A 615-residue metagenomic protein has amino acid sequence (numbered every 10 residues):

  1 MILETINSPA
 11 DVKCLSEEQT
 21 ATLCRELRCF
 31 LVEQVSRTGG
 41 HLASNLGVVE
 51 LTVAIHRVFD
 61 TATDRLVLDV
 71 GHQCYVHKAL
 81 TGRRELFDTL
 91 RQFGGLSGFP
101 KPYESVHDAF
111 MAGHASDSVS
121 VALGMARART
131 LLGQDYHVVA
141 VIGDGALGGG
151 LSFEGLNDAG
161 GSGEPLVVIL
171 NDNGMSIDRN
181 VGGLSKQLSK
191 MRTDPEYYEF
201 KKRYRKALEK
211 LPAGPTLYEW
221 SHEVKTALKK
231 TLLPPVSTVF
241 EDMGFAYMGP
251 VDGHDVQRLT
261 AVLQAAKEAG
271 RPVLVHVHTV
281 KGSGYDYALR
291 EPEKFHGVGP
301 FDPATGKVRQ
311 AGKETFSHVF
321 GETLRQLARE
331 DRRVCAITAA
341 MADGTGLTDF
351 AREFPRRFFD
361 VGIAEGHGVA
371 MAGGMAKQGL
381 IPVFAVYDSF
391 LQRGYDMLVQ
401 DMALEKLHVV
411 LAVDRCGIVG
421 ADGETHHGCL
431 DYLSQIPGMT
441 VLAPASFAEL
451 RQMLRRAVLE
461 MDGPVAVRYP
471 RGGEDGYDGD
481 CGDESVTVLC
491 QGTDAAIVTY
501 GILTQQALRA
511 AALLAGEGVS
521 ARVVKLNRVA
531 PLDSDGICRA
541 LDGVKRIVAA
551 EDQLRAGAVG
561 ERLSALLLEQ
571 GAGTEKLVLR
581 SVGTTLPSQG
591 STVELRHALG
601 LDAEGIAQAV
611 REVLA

Functional and structural regions predicted by a protein language model:
M1-L80, E241-F245, D252-V256, V273-H276: N-terminal amphipathic, basic-rich helices that act as targeting or association modules
C14, N173-F320: Long, well-ordered, tryptophan-enriched scaffold segments
H41-S162, F316, R333-V334, T338-A339 (+1 more regions): Cofactor-binding active-site loop characterized by glycine-rich and histidine/acidic residues
R65, R271, T279-L391, M397-L407 (+1 more regions): Non-catalytic terminal/interface segments that mediate subunit docking, oligomerization, and allosteric communication
L86-L96, G161-M175, E196, A403-R415: A glycine-rich helix N-cap at a beta->alpha junction
Y218-Y287, H408-V413, L430-G479, A603-A615: Structural signature of the thiamine diphosphate
P234, A261-Q264, H296-G297, T315-E330 (+4 more regions): Glycine-/acidic-rich phosphate or pyrophosphate-binding loops and their flanking alpha/beta elements
F301-P303, V308-G312, G420-D422, T440-V441 (+2 more regions): Peripheral docking tails and interdomain loops at the edges of cofactor- or intermediate-handling domains
